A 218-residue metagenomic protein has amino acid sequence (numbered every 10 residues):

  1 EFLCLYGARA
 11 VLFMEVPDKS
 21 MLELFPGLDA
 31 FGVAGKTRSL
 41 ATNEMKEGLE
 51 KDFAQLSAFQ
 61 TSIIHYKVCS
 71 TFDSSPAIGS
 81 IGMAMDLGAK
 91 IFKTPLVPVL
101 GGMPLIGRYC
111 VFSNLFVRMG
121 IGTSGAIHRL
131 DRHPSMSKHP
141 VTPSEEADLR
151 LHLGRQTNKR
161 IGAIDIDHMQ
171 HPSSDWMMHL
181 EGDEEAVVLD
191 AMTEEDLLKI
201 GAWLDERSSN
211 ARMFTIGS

Functional and structural regions predicted by a protein language model:
E1-G27, E47-G48, G102-L105: N-terminal basic/disordered segments at the start of proteins
C4, S57, S209: Anion (oxyanion) recognition and catalysis
F13, D29, M45, K51-H65 (+1 more regions): Cap/lid and interdomain-hinge subdomains that line or gate substrate/regulatory clefts in soluble alpha/beta enzymes
E15-S20, T37-L40, T71: Short active-site-proximal "capping" loops at secondary-structure junctions
L28-M45: Short, structured active-site "lid" loops
K36, L189-E194, G217-S218: Structural motif
D205-S218: Acidic, glycine-rich loop-and-beta core segments that form the ion-binding/anion-interacting portion of active sites
